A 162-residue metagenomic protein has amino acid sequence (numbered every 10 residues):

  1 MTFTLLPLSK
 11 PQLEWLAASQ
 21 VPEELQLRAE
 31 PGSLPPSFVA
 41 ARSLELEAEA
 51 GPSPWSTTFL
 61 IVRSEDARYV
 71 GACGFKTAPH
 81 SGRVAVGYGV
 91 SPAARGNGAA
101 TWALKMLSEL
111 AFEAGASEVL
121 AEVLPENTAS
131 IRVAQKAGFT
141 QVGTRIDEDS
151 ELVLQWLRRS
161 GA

Functional and structural regions predicted by a protein language model:
M1-A85, G89-A93, M106, L110 (+3 more regions): GNAT-family acyltransferases
G98, A129, E151: Residues that form or flank phosphate/diphosphate-binding pockets in enzymes that use nucleotide phosphates
G98-T101, F112: Glycine-rich acyl-CoA binding loop
A121-I131: Conserved beta-strand-loop-alpha-helix junction that forms the acyl-donor binding cleft
A134: Conserved active-site tyrosine of GNAT-family acetyltransferases
G138: Active-site-proximal glycine-rich helix-loop-beta segment
